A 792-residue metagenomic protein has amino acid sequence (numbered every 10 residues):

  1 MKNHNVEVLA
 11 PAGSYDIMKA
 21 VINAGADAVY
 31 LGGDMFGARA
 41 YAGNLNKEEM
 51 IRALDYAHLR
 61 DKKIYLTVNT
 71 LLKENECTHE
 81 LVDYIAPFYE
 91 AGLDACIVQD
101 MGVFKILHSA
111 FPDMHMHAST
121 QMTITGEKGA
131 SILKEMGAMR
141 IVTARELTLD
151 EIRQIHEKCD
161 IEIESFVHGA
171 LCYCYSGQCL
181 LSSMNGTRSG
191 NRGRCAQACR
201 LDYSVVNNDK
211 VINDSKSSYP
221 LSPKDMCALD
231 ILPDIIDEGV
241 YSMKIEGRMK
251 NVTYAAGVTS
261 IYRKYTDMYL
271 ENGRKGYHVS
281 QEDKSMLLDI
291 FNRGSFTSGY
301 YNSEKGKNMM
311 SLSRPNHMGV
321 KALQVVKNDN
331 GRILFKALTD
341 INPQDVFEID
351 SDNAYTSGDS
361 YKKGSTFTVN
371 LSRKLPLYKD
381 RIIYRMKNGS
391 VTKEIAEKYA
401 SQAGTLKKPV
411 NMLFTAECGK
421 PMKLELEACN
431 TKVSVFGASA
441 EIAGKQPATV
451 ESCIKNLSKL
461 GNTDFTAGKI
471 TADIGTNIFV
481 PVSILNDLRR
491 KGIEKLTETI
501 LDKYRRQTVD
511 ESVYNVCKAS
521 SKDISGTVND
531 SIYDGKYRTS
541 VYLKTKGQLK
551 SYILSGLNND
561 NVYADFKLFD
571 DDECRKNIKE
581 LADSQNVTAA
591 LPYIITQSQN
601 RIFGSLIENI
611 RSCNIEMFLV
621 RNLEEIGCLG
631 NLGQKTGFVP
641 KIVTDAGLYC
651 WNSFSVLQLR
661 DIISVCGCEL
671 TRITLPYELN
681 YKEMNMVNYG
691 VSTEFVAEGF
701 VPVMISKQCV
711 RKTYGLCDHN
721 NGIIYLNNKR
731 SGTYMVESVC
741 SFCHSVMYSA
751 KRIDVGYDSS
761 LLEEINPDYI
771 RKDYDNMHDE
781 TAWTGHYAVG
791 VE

Functional and structural regions predicted by a protein language model:
K2-I124, V142-S242, M249-E792: Active-site pocket-lining/capping segments in soluble small-molecule metabolic enzymes
K128: Short, conserved phosphate-binding/catalytic loop or strand-edge motifs used in phosphoryl-/nucleotidyl-transfer
M139: Long, basic N-terminal domains or extensions that often function in RNA/ssDNA interaction or organelle/cellular
